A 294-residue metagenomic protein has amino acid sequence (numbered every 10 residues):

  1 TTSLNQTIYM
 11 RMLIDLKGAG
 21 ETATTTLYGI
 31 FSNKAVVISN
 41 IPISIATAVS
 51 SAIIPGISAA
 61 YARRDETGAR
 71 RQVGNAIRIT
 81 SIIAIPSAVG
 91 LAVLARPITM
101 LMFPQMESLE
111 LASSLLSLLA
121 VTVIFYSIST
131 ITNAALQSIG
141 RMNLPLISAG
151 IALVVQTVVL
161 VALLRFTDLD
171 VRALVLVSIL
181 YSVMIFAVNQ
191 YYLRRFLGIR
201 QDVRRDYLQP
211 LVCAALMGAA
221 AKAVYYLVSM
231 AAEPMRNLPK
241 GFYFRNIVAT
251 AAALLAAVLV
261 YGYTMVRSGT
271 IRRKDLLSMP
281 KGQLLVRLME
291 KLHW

Functional and structural regions predicted by a protein language model:
Q6, I179-M230, L259-D275: C-terminal transmembrane helix end/exit motif
A23-A46, R78-I82: Alpha-helical transmembrane segments of polytopic membrane transporters and translocases
N33, T80, L116-L119, V123 (+3 more regions): Residue-level recognition of transmembrane alpha-helices in multi-pass small-molecule transporters/permeases
I43-R63: Helix-loop junctions and terminal segments of transmembrane helices in multi-pass membrane transport/translocation
Q72-M102, D170-F196, L211: Short alpha-helical transmembrane segments in multi-pass integral membrane proteins
G74, A92-V123, R236-G241: Interfacial segments at transmembrane-helix termini and the short loops linking adjacent helices
T132-V161, R172, I179: Alpha-helical transmembrane segments of multi-pass membrane transporters/permeases
Y225-W294: Membrane-proximal transmembrane or re-entrant/amphipathic helices at the cytosolic face
